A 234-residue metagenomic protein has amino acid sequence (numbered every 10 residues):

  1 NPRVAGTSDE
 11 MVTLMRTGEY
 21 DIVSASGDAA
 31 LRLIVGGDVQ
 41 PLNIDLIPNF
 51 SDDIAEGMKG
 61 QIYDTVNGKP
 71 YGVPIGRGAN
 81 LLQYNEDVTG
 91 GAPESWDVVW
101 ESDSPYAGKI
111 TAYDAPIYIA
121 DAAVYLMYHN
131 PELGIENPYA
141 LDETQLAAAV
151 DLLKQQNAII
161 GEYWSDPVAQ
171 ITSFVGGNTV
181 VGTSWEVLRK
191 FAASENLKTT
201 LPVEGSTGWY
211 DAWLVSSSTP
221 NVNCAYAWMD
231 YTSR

Functional and structural regions predicted by a protein language model:
N1-L33: Early extracytoplasmic/lumenal segment of secretory-pathway proteins
R3-A5, G161-Y163, T200: General small-molecule cofactor/ligand-binding pocket signal
M15, S173-G177, V215: Hydrophobic residues within well-ordered alpha-helices
D21-A25, Y163, V180-W185: Paired acidic/hydrophobic, glycine-rich loop segments that form the ligand-binding mouth/hinge of periplasmic-binding
S24-S173: Extracytoplasmic ligand-binding site segments that recognize negatively charged/polar headgroups
D28-V35, G182-N196: A ligand-binding cleft/hinge motif common to bilobed small-molecule-binding domains
D121-Y125, K190, D230: Generic alpha-helical structural context detector
S184, A193-R234: Extracytoplasmic/periplasmic substrate-recognition and gating elements
